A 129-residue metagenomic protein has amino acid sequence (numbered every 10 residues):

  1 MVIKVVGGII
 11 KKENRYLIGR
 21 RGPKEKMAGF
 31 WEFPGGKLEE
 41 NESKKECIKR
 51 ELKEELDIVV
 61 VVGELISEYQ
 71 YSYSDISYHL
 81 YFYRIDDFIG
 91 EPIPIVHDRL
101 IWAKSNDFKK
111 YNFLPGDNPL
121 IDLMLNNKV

Functional and structural regions predicted by a protein language model:
M1-Y16, K37: Conserved N-terminal beta-strand and adjoining loop/helix that marks the start of the Nudix/MutT-like hydrolase domain
K4-V6, N14, Y78-Y81, D98: Change "...and in nucleic-acid phosphodiester-cleaving endonucleases..." to "...and in nucleic-acid processing enzymes
I10-K11, I18, D87, W102: Conserved hydrophobic "DFG−1" position in protein kinase catalytic cores
R15-E54: Conserved Nudix-box catalytic region and its N-terminal flanking loop in Nudix hydrolases and closely related
E55-V62: Short secondary-structure junctions
V59, Y69-E91, I101: Active-site-adjacent beta-strand/loop module that shapes the phosphate/pyrophosphate-binding cleft
R84, I93-M124: NUDIX/MutT-family hydrolases
